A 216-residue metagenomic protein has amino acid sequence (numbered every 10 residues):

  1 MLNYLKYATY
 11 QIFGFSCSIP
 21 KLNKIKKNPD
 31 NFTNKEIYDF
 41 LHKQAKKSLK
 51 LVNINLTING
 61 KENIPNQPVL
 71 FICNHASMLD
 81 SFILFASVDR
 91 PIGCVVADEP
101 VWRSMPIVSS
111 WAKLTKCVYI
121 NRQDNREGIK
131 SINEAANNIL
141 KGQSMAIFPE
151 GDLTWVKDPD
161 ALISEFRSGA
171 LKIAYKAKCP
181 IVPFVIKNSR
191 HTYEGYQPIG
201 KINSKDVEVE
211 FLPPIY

Functional and structural regions predicted by a protein language model:
M1-V69, F82-I83: Membrane-anchoring hydrophobic helices of lipid-metabolizing enzymes
K50-N59, E127-I129, H191-E194: Short gly/ser/thr-rich secondary-structure transition/capping motifs
P65-N125: Catalytic core of membrane glycerolipid acyltransferases/transacylases, capturing the structured, soluble-facing
P68-L70, S144-F148: Residue-level preference for the first positions of well-ordered beta-strands
H75-S77, E150-L153: Short glycine-rich anion-binding loops that position phosphate/pyrophosphate groups of nucleotides and phosphorylated
P106-S109, Q143-S144, G151, W155-Y216: A cross-family acyltransferase "interaction/gating" segment
G128, N133-A136, Q143-M145, D152-L153: Soluble extracytoplasmic domains of inner/organellar membrane proteins
